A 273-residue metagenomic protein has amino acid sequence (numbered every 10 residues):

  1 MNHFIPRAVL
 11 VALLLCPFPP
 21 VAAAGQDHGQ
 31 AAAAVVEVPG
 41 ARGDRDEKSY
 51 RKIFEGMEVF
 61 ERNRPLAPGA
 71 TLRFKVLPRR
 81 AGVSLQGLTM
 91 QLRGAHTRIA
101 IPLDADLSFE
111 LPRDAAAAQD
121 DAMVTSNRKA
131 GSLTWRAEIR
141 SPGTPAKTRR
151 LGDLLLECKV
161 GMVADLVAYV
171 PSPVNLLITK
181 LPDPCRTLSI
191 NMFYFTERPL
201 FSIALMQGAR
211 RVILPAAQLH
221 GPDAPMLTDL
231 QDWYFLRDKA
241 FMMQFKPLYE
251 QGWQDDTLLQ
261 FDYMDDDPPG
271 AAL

Functional and structural regions predicted by a protein language model:
M1-V9: Bacterial N-terminal signal peptides that target proteins for export
A8-P17: Bacterial N-terminal signal peptides
F18-Q26: Signal peptide processing junction and immediate N-terminal pro/mature segment of secreted/exported proteins
G25-R113: N-terminal Sec/ER secretory leader and immediately downstream segment of secreted/extracellular precursors
V76-P102, L181-L227: Extended low-complexity, serine/threonine- and proline-enriched intrinsically disordered segments
A81-Y169: Structured domain cores in non-transmembrane regions
A117-I139, F241-P269: Short, aromatic- and glycine-rich surface loops/edge beta-strands on solvent-exposed regions
R136-R210: Short helix-loop boundary/capping segments
